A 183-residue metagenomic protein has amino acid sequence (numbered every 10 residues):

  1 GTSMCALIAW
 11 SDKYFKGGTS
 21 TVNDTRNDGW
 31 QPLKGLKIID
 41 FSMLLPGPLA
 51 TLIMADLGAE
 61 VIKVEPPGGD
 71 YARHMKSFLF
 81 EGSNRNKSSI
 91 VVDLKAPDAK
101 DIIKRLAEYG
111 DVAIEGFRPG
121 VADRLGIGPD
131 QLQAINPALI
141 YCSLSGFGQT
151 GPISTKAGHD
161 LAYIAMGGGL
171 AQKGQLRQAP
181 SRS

Functional and structural regions predicted by a protein language model:
L7-S183: N-terminal helix-loop segment corresponding to the beta1-alpha1 unit of nucleotide/adenylate-binding folds
